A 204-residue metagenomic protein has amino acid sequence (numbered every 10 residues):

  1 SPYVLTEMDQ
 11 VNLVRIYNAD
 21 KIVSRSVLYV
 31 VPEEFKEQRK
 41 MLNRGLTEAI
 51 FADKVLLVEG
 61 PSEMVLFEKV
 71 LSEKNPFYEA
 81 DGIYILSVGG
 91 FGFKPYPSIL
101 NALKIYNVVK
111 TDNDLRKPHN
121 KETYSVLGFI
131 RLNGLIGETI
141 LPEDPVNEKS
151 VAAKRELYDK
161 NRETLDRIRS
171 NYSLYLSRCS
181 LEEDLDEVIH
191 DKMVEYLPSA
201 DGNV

Functional and structural regions predicted by a protein language model:
Y3-V204: Acidic, divalent-metal-binding catalytic cores of TOPRIM and closely related two-metal-ion phosphodiester/pyrophosphate
